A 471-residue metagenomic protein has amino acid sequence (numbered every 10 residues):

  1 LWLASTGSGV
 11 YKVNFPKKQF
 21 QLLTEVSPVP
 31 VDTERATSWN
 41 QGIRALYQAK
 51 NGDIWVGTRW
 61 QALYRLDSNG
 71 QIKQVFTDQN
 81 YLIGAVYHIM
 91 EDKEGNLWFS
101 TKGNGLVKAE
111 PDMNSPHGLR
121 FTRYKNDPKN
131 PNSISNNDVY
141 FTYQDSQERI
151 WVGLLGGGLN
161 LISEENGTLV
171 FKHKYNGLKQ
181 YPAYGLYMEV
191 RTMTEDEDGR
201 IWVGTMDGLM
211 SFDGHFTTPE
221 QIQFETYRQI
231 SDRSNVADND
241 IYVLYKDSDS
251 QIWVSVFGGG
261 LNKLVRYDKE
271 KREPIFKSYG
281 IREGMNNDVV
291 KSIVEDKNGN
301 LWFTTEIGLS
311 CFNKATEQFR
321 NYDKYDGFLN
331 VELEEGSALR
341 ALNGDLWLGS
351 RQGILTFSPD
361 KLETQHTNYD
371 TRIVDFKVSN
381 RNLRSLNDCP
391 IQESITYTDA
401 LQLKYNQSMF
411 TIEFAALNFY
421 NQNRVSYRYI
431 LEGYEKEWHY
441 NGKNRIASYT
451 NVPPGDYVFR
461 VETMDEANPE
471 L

Functional and structural regions predicted by a protein language model:
L1-L471: Carboxylate-rich, polar loop motifs that coordinate divalent cations or form catalytic acidic clusters
